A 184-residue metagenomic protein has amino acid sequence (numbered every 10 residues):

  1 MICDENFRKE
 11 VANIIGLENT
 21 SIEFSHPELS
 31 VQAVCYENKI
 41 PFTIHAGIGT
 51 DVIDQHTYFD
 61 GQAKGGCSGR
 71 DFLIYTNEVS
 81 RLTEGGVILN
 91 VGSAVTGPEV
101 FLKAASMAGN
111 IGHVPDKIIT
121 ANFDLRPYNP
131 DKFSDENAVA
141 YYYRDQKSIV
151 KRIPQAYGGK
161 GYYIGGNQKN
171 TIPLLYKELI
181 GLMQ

Functional and structural regions predicted by a protein language model:
M1, R81-E84: Conserved thiamine diphosphate
M1-I74: Internal active-site segments that recognize and position negatively charged phosphoryl groups and nucleotide moieties
E23, G92-S93: Conserved aromatic-histidine-acidic binding/catalytic patches
T43-A46, L89-N90, N122: General beta-strand structural signal in soluble alpha/beta enzymes
G65, N77, E84-V87, A94-Q184: C-terminal functional extensions of proteins
